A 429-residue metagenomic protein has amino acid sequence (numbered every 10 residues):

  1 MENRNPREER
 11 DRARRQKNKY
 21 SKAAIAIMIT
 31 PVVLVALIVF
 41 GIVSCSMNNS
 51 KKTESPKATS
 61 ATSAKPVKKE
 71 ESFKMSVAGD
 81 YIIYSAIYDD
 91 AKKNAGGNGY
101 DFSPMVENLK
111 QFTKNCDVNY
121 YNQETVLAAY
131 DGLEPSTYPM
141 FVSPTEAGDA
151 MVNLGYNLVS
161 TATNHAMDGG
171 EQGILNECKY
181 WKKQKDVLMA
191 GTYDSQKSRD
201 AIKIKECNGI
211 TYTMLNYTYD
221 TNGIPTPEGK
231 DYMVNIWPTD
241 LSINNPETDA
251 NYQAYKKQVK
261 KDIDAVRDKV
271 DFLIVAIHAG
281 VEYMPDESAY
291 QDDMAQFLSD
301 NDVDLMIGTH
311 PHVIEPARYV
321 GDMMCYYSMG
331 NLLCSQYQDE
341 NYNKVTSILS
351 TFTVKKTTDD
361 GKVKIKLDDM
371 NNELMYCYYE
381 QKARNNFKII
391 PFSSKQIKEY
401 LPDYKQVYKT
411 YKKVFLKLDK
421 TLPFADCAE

Functional and structural regions predicted by a protein language model:
M1-K19: N-terminal targeting leaders characterized by basic, low-complexity, disordered sequences that direct proteins
N3-R7, A24-V35, F40-V43, M47-N49 (+2 more regions): Acidic, metal/ion-coordinating pockets
